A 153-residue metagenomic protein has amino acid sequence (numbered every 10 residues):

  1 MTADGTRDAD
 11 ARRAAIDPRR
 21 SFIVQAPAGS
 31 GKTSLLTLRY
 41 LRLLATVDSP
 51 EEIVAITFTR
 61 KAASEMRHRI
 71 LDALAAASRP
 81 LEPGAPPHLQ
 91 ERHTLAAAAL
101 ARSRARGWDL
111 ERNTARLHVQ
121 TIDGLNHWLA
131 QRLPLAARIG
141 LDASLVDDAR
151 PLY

Functional and structural regions predicted by a protein language model:
M1-A136: P-loop NTPase Walker
L141-L145: Flexible beta-alpha connector loops of hexameric P-loop NTPases
D148: Short, conserved aromatic-histidine micro-motifs
